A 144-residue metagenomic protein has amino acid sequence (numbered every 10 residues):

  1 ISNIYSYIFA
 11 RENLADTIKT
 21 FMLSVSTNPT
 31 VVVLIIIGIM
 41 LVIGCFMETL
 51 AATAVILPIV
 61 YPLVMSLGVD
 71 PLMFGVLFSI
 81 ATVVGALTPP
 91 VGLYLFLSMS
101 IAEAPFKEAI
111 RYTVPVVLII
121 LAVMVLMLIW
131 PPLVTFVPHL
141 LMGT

Functional and structural regions predicted by a protein language model:
I1-T144: Alpha-helical transmembrane segments of multi-pass membrane transport proteins
